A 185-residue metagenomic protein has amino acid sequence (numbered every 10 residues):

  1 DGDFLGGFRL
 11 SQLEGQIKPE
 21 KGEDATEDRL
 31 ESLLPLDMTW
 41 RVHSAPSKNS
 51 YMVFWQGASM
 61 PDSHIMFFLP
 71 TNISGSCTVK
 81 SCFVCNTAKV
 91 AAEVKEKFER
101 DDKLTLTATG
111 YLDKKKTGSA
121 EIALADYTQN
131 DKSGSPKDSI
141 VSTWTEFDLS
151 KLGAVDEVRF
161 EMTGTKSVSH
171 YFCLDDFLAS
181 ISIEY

Functional and structural regions predicted by a protein language model:
D1-I65: N-terminal targeting leaders for non-cytosolic proteins
R41, Y51-W55, S81-F83, R159 (+1 more regions): Ordered hydrophobic segments in well-structured contexts
I65-I73: Short surface loop/edge beta-strand patches of beta-sandwich-type extracellular domains that form ligand-contact sites
N72-S81, A154-V155: Extended extracellular/luminal ectodomain segments enriched in beta-structured repeat modules
V84-A88, E161-T163: Generic short beta-strand segments
K89-E93, T117-G118: Substrate-binding/catalytic groove segments of enzymes that remodel or degrade extracellular structural polymers
E93-L106: Short coil-to-beta strand junction motifs in C2/discoidin
L106-Y185: Terminal, low-complexity interaction segments
